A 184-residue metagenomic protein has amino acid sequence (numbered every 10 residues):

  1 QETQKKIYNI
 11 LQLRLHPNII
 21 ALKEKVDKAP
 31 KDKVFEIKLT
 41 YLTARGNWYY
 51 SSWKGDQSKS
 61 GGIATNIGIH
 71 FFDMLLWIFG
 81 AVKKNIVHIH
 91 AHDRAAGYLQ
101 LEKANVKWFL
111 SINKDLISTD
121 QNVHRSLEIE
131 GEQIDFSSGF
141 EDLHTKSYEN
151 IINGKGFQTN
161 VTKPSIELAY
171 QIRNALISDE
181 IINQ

Functional and structural regions predicted by a protein language model:
Q1-E2, I20-K28, K84, E149 (+1 more regions): Replace "anionic and nucleotidyl ligands
E2, K6, E149-Q184: C-terminal helix-rich "cap/oligomerization" subdomain common to oxidoreductases
K5, L13-A81: Predominantly a Rossmann-like dinucleotide-binding segment in NAD(P)-dependent oxidoreductases
I7-I10, I86: Short catalytic-loop micro-motif centered on adjacent basic/acidic residues
L13-P17, H92, G139, V161: Short beta->alpha linker loops
F35, K83-N85, N160: A short, local hydrophobic-aromatic micro-motif
Y41-T43, I89-A91, I166: A general secondary-structure junction signal
S58-K155, Y170-R173, N183: Contiguous beta-strand/loop segments that form the cofactor/metal-binding neighborhood of enzyme cores
